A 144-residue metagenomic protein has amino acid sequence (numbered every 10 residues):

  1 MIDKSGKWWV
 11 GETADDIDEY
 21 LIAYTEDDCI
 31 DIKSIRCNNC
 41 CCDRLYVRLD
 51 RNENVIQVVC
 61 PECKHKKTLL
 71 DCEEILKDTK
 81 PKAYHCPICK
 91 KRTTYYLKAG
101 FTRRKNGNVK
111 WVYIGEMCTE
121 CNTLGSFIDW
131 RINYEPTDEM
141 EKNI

Functional and structural regions predicted by a protein language model:
M1-I35, D50, E73-H85, F127-I144: Short, intrinsically disordered terminal segments enriched in charged and Pro/Gly residues
S34-C40, C60-C63, C86-C89, C118-C121: Short cysteine-rich clusters marking metal-coordination/redox-active sites
Y46-R48, L69-L70, T94-Y96, L124-I128: Short, non-ligating residues that shape and space the ligands of small metal-coordination modules and catalytic
L49-Q57, I75-K77, G100-G115: Short linker/helix segments within small regulatory modules
E53-K66, V112-L124: Cysteine-rich micro-motifs
A83-T93, G107: A short Gly-Trp-Pro
G107-W111, M117-T123, F127, R131 (+1 more regions): Intrinsically disordered, low-complexity, Lys/Arg-biased terminal tails
